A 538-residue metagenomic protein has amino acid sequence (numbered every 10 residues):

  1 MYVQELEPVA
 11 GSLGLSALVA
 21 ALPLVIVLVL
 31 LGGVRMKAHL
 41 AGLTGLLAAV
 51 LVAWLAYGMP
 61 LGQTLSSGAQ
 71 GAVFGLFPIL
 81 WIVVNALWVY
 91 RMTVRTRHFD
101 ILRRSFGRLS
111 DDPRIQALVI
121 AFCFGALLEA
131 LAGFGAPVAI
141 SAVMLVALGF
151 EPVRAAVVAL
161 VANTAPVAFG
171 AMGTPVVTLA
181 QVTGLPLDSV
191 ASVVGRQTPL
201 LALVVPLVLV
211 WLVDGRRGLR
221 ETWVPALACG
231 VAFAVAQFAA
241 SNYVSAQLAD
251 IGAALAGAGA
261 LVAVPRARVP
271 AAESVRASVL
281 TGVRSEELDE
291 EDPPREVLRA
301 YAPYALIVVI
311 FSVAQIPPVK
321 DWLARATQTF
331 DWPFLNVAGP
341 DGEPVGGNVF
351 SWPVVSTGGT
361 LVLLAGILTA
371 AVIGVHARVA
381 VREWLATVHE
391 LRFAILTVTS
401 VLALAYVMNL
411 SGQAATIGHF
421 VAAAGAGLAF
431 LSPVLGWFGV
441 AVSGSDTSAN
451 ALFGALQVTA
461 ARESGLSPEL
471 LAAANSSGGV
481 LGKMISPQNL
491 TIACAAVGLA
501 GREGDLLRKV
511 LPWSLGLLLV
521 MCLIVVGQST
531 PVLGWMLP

Functional and structural regions predicted by a protein language model:
P8-L22, G75-I79, L131-P137, D188-L203 (+4 more regions): Structural signature of hydrophobic alpha-helical transmembrane segments
L15-S16, V27-Q63, V84-T96, V264-P270 (+3 more regions): Structural signal for alpha-helical transmembrane segments and their membrane-water exit/capping regions in multi-pass
F77-I79, Y90-R97, L127-P137, A165-M172 (+4 more regions): Short helix-coil transition sites and intra-membrane helix breaks within transmembrane domains of multi-pass
D112-V143, A147, V167, I395-V407 (+1 more regions): Hydrophobic alpha-helical transmembrane segments of multi-pass integral membrane proteins, predominantly secondary
R114-A126, P152-A165, D188-P206, T399-S400 (+2 more regions): Alpha-helical transmembrane segments of multi-pass membrane proteins
A168, M172-S278, S477-P538: Juxtamembrane and boundary regions of transmembrane helices in multi-pass small-molecule transporters and channels
F238-A326: Active-site loops and adjacent core secondary-structure elements that bind or stabilize anionic groups
E290-L435: Transmembrane helical segments that form the transport core of multi-pass membrane transport proteins
